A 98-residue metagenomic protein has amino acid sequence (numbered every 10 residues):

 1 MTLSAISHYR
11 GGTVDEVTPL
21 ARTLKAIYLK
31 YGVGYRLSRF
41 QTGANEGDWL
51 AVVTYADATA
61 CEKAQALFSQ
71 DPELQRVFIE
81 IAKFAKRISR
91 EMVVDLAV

Functional and structural regions predicted by a protein language model:
T2-Y9, R36-S69: Short, well-ordered beta-strand segments in beta-rich or mixed alpha/beta enzyme and ligand-binding folds
Y9-P19: Short, surface-exposed ligand-recognition loops at beta-strand->loop->(often short) alpha-helix junctions that present
G11, A26, Y31-L50, Q75-V98: Glycine-rich beta-strand-turn "strand-cap" elements at beta-sheet edges
T13-D15, D57-T59, L96-V98: Residues that cap or initiate secondary-structure elements
L20-L24, A64-D71: Short amphipathic alpha-helices in soluble, non-transmembrane regions that often serve as interface/regulatory elements
K25-Y28, T54-D57, Q70-L74: Short, low-complexity, polar/charged sequence segments that are solvent-exposed and flexible
